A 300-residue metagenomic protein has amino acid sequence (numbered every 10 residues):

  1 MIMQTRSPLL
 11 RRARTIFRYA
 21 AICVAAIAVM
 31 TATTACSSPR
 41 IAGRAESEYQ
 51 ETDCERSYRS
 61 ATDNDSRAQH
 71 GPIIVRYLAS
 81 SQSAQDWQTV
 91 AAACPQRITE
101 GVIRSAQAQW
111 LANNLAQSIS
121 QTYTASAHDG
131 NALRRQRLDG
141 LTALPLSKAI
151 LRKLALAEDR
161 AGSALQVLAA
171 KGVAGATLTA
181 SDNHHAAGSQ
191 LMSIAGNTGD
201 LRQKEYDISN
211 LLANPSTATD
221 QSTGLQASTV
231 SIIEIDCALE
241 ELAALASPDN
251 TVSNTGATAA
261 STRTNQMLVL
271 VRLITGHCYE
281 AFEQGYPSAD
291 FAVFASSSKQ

Functional and structural regions predicted by a protein language model:
M1-F17: N-terminal secretory signal peptides that target proteins for export/translocation
I2-T5, S37-Q300: All-alpha RGS (Regulator of G-protein Signaling) helical domain and cognate RGS-like helical scaffolds
R14-I27: Sec-dependent N-terminal signal peptides
A32-A35: C-terminal motif of bacterial Sec signal peptides marking the signal peptidase cleavage site
